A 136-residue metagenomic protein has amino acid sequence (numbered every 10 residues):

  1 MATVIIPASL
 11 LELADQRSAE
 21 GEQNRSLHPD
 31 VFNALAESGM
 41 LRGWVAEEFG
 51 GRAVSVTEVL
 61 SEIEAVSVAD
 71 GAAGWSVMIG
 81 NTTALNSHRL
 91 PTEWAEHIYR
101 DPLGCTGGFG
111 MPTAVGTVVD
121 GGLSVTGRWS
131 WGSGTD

Functional and structural regions predicted by a protein language model:
M1-A8, E22: N-terminal hydrophobic or amphipathic helices/low-complexity stretches enriched in small/hydrophobic/Pro/Gly
P7-L11, S87: Alpha-helix C-terminal capping segments
L10-S18: Generic N-terminal amphipathic, Lys/Arg-enriched alpha-helix
R17-Q23, H28: PLD-like (HKD) phosphodiesterase/transphosphatidyltransferase domain
P29-E37, R42-D136: Glycine-rich flavin
